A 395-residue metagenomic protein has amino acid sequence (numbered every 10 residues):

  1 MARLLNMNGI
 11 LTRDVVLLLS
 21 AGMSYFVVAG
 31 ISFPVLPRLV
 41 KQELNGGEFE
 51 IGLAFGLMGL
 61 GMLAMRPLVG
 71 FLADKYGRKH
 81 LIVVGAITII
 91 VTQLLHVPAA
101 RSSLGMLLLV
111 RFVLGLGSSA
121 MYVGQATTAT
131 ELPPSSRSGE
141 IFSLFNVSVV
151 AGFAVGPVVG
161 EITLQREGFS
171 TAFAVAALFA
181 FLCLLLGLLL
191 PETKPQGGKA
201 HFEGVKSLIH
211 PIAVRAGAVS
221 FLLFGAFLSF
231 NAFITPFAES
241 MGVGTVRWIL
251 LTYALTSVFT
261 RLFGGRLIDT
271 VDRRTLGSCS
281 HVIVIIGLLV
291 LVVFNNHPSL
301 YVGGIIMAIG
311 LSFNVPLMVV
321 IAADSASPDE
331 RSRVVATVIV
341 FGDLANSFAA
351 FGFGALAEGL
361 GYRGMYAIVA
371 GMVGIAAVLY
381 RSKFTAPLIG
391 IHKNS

Functional and structural regions predicted by a protein language model:
D14-A54, F227-F237: Helix-loop boundary and gating motifs at the non-cytosolic
G59-P67, F153-A154, S257-V258, L262 (+1 more regions): Residue-level signature of mid-helix packing/kink "hotspots" within the transmembrane helices of 12-pass Major
R66-G77, R261-D272: Helix-to-loop junctions at the C-terminal end of transmembrane segments in multipass secondary transporters
I87-R101, I283-N295: C-terminal ends and interior cores of transmembrane alpha-helices in multi-pass membrane transporters/permeases
M106-A120, L300-F313: Hydrophobic core of transmembrane alpha-helices in multi-pass small-molecule transporters, especially MFS/SLC-type
F112-S148: Cytoplasmic helix-loop-helix junction between adjacent transmembrane helices in 12-TM secondary transporters
L178-Q196, L379-K383: C-terminal membrane-cytosol helix-exit motif in multi-pass small-molecule transporters
